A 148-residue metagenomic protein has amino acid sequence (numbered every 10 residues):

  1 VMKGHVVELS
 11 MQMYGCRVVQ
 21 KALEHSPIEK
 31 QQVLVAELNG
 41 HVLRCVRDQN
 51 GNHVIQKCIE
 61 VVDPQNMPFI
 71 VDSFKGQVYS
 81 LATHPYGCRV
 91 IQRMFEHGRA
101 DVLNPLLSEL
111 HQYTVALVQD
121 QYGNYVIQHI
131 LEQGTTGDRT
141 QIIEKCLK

Functional and structural regions predicted by a protein language model:
V1-K148: Eukaryotic gene-expression regulator signature that favors modular helical reader/repeat domains and their
